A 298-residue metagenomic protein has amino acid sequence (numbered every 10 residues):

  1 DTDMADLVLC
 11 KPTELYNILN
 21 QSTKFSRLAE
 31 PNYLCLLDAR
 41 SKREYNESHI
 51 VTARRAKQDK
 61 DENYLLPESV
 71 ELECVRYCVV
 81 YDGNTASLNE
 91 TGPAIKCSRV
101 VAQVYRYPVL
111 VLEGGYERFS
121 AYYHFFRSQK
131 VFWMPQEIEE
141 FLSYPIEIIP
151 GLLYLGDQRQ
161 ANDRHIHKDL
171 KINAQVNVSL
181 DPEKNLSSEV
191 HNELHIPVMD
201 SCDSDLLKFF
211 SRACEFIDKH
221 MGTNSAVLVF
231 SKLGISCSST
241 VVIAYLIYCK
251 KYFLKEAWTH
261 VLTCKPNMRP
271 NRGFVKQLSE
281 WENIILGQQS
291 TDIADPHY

Functional and structural regions predicted by a protein language model:
D1-E47, E117, A121-I166: Flexible, polar/low-complexity N-terminal or interdomain linker segments that lie immediately upstream of folded
D1-V8, V51, A56-F141: Thiolate-centered catalytic microenvironments shared by cysteine-dependent enzyme domains
L7, E14-N17, R40-E44, K60-D61 (+9 more regions): Conserved beta-strand elements of beta-rich interaction domains across eukaryotes, especially beta-propellers
S26, E30-P31, R54-V79, L194-L228: Helix-loop module immediately N-terminal to the HCX5R catalytic loop in PTP-like cysteine phosphatase domains
N32-L34, I50, V75, I172: Local beta-strand N-terminus motif with an aromatic residue
L36-D38, A53, Q175: Structural scaffold elements adjacent to functional motifs in cytosolic proteins
E44-T52, H167, P182-H191: Short loop/helix-cap segments at secondary-structure boundaries that form the rim of catalytic
A102-L153, A161-N173, N177-S179, E183 (+4 more regions): PTP/DSP superfamily signal
